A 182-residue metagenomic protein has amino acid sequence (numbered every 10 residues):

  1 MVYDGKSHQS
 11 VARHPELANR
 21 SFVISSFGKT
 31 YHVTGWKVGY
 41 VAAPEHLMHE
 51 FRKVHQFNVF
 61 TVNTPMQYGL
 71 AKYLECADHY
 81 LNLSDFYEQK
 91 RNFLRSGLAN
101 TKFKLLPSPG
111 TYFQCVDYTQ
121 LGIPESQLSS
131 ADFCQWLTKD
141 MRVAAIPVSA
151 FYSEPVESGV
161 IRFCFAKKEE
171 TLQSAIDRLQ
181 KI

Functional and structural regions predicted by a protein language model:
M1-I182: PLP-dependent class I/II
